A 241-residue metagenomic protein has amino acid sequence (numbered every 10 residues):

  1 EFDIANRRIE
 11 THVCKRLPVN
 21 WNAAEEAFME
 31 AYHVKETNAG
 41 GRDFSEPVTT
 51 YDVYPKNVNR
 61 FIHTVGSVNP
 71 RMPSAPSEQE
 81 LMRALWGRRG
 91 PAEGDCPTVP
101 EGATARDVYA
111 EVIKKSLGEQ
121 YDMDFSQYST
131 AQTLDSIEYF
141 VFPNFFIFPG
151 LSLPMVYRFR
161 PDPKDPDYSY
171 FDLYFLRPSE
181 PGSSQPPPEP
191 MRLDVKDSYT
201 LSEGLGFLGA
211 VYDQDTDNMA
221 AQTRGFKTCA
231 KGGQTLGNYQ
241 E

Functional and structural regions predicted by a protein language model:
E1-E241: C-terminal catalytic domain of Rieske-type non-heme iron oxygenases
